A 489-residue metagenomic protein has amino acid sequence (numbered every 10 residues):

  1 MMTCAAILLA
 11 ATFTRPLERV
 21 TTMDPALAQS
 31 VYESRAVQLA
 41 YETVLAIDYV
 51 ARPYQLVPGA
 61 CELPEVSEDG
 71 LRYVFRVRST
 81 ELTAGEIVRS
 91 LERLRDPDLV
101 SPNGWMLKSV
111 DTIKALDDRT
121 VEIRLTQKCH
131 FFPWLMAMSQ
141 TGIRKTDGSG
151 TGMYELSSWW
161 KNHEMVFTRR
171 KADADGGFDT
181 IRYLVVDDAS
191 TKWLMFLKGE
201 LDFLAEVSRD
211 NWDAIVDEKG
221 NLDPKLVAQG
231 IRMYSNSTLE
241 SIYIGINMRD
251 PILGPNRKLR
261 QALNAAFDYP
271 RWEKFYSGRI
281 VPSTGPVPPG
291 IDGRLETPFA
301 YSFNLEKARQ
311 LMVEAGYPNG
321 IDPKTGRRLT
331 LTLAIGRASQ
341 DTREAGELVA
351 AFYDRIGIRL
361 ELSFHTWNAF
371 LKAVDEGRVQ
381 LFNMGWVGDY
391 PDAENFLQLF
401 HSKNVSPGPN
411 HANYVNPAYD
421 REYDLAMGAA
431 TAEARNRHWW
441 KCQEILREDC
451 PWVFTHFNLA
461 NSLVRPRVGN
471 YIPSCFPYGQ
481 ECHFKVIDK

Functional and structural regions predicted by a protein language model:
R15, K161, P282, A315-G388: Ligand/substrate-recognition segments at binding pockets and active sites
P16-E68, R89-E92, S149: N-terminal lobe/hinge region of extracytoplasmic solute-binding protein
L17, Y32, I242, N264-E296 (+2 more regions): Detector for C-terminal structural segments
A46-A51, L125-R182, S190, L305-E306 (+1 more regions): Gly/Pro-rich hinge or "lid" segments in bacterial periplasmic/extracellular proteins
L63-L99, E122, K192-K198, L253-P255: Aromatic- and charge-enriched surface segment that lines or borders ligand/interaction sites
R76, P102-K145: Surface-exposed binding/hinge segments that line and control ligand-binding clefts or catalytic entry sites
R170-E218, R359-E361: Ligand-site clamp/hinge motif
D250-P255, P282-Y317, R337-E344: Structural transition elements
